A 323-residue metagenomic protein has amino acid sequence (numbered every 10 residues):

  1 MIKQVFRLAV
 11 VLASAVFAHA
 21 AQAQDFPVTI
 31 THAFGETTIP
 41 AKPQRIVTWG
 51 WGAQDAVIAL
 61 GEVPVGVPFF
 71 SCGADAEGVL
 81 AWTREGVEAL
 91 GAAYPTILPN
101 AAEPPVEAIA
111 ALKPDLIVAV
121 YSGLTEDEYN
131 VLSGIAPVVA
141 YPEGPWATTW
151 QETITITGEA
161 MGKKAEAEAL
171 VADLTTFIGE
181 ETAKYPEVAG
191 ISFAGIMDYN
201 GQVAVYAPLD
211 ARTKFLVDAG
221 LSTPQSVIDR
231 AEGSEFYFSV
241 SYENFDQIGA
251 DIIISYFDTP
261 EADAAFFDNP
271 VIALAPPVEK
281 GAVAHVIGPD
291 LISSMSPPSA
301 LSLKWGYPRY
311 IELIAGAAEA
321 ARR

Functional and structural regions predicted by a protein language model:
M1-A9: Bacterial N-terminal signal peptides that target proteins for export
F17-A23: Sec/Tat signal peptide C-region and signal peptidase I cleavage site
E36, E126-N200, S293-R323: Extracytoplasmic substrate-binding proteins
V47, A53-V57, A167-S226: Basic- and aromatic-lined ligand-binding clefts that recognize polyanionic substrates
Q54-A108: A short, structured surface patch at a secondary-structure boundary
C72-E77, L124-D127, E143-I156, G190-L216 (+2 more regions): Extracytoplasmic ligand-binding site segments that recognize negatively charged/polar headgroups
V106, K113-A119, P137, F245 (+1 more regions): Proline-aspartate-enriched helix->loop->beta-strand connector
I248-R323: Structured C-terminal subdomain patch of bacterial secreted/periplasmic proteins
